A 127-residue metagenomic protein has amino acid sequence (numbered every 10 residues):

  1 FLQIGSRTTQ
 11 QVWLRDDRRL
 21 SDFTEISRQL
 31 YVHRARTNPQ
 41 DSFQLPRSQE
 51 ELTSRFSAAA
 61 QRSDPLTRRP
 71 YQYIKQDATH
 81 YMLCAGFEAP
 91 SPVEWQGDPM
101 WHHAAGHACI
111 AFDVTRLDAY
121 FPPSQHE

Functional and structural regions predicted by a protein language model:
F1-L20: Amphipathic alpha-helical segments typified by the pilin-like N-terminal helix that continues immediately C-terminal
T24, R28-E127: Low-complexity, acidic interaction segments enriched in glycine
